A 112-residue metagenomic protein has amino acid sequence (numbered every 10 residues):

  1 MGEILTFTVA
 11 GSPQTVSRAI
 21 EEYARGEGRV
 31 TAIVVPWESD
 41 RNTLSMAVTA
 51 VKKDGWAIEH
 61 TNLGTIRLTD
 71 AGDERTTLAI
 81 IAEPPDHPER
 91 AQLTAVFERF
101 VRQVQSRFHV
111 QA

Functional and structural regions predicted by a protein language model:
M1-P36: Terminal, regulation- and interaction-focused segments at domain boundaries
E3-L5, N42-L44, T76: Short beta-strand micro-motifs in enzyme catalytic cores
A10-P13, W37-D40, L68-T76: A short, structured loop/turn motif at beta-sheet edges
V30-I33, M46-V48, I58, V110: Hydrophobic transmembrane signal anchors and adjacent membrane-proximal interface regions, especially in viral
V34, E38, H60-L63: Glycine-rich, flexible loop segments associated with nucleotide phosphate handling
S39-E59: Amphipathic, interaction-prone secondary-structure segments
K53-A112: Beta-strand/loop substructures that line and gate deep hydrophobic ligand-binding cavities in soluble
